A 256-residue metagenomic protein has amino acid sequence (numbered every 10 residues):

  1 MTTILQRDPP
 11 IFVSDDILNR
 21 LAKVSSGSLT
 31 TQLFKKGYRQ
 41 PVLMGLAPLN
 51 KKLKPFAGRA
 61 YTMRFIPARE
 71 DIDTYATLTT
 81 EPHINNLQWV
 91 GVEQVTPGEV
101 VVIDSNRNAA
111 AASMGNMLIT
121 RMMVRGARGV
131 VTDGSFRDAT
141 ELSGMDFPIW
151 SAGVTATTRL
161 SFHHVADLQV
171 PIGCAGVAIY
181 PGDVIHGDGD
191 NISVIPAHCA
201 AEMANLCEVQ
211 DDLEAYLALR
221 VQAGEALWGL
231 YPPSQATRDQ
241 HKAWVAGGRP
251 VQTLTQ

Functional and structural regions predicted by a protein language model:
M1-E93, V100, A215-A236: Intrinsically disordered, low-complexity regions enriched in acidic/Ser/Thr/Pro/Gln residues
L33, M122, D183-I185: Buried hydrophobic positions in well-ordered alpha/beta secondary-structure cores of metabolic enzymes
Q40-P41, R59-T62, E99-V102, A127-V131 (+4 more regions): Structural motif
G91-D133: Extracellular/luminal Protease-associated
T132-D133, A139-G187: A contiguous pocket-lining binding segment that forms or flanks enzyme active sites
H186-A226: A hydrophobic, small-residue-rich beta->alpha segment in the mid-to-C-terminal subdomain of diverse proteins
T237-Q256: Long, low-complexity intrinsically disordered regions
